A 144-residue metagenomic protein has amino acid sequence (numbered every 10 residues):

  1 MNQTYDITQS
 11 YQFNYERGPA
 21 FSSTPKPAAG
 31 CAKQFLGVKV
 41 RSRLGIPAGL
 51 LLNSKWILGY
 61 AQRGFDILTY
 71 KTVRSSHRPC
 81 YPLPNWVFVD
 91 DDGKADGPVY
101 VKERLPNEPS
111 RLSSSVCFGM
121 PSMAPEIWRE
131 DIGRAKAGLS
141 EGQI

Functional and structural regions predicted by a protein language model:
M1-I46: N-terminal basic, low-complexity leaders that serve as flexible interaction/assembly modules and, when applicable, as
Y11-S22, S54-I144: Active-site entrance/lid segments in N-terminal catalytic domains of soluble metabolic enzymes
